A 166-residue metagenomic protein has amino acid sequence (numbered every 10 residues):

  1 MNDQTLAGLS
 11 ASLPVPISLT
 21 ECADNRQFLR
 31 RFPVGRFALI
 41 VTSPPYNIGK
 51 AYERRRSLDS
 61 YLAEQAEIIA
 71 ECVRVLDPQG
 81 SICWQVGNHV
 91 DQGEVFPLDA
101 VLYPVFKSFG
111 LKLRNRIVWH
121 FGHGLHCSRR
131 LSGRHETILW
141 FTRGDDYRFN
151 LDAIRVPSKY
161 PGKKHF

Functional and structural regions predicted by a protein language model:
N2-F166: Core catalytic lobe of class I
